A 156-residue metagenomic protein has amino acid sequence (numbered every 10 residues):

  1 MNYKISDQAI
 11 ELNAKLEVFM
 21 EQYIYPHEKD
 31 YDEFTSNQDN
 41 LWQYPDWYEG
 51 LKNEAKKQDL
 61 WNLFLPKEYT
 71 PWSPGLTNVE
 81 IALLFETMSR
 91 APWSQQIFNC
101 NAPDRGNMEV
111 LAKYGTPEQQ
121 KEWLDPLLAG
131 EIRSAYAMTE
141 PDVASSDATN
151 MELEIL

Functional and structural regions predicted by a protein language model:
M1-C100, E118-A129, R133: Amphipathic, small/basic residue-rich leader segments at the start of a protein or domain
Q8, E86, V110, S146-A148: A ubiquitous, low-specificity "background" feature that marks scattered single residues across proteins without
W72-P74, G106, A144-S145: Short secondary-structure boundary/hinge segments and terminal tails
F98-E118, D147: N-terminal glycine-rich flavin-associated loop
Y114-L156: Glycine-rich, Trp-frequent "lid" loop and neighboring beta-strands that shape and gate the flavin cofactor pocket
